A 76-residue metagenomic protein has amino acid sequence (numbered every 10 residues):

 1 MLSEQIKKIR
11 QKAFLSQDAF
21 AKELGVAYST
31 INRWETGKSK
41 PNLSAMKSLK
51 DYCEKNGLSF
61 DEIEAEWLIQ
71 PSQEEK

Functional and structural regions predicted by a protein language model:
M1-K12, K47-K50: A short, Lys/Arg-rich alpha-helix, primarily the initiator
Q11, K22, E54: Short polybasic/polar patches that bind polyanions
L15-N32: Short alpha-helical DNA-recognition segment
L43-E62: DNA major-groove recognition helix of helix-turn-helix/homeodomain DNA-binding modules
F60-K76: Short, charged recognition helix plus adjacent turn of helix-turn-helix-like nucleic-acid-binding domains
